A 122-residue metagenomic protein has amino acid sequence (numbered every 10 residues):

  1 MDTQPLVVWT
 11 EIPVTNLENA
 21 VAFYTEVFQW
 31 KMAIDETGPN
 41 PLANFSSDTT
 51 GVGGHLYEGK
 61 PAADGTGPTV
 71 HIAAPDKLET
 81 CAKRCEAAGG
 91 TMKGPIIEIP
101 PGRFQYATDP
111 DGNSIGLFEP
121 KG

Functional and structural regions predicted by a protein language model:
M1-T3, V8-I12, A33-E36, N44 (+1 more regions): Vicinal oxygen chelate
M1-V21, G51, P68-V70, A74 (+1 more regions): N-terminal beta-strand motif that seeds the catalytic metal site of vicinal oxygen chelate
N16-L17, K77, R103-F104: Residue-level preference for nonpolar/small residues embedded in alpha-helices
Y24: Catalytic core of tubulin tyrosine ligase-like
W30-T66, S114-E119: Conserved short beta-strand elements that form part of the metal-binding/catalytic scaffold of enzyme active sites
G59, A73-P75, P110, P120: Beta-hairpin (beta-strand-turn-beta-strand) motif
D64-E86, G90: Mid-chain, well-packed structural core segment of small domains
